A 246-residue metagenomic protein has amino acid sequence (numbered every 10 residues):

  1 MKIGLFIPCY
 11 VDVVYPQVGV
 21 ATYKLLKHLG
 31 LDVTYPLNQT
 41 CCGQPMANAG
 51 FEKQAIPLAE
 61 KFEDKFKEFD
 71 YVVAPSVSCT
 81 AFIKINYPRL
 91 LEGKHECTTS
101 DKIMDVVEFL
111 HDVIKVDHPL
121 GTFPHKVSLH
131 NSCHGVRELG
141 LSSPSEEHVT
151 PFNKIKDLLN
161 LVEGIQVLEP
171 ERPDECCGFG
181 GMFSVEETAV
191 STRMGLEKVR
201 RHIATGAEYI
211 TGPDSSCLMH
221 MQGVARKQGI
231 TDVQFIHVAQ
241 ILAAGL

Functional and structural regions predicted by a protein language model:
M1-L246: Iron-sulfur cluster-binding electron-transfer modules in prokaryotic oxidoreductases
